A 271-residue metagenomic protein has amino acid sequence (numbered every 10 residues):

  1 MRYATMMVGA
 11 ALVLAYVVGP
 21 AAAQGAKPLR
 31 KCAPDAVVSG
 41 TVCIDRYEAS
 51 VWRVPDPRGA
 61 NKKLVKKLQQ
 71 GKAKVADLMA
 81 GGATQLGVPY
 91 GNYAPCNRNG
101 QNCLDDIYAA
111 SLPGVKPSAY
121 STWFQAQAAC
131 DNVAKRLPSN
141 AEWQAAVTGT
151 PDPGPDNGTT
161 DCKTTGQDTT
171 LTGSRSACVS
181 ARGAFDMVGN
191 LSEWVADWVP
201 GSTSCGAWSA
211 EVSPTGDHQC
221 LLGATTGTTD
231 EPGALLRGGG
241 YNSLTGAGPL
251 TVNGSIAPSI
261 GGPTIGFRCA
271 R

Functional and structural regions predicted by a protein language model:
M1-A4: Positively charged n-region of N-terminal signal peptides that target proteins for export
M7-Y16: Bacterial N-terminal signal peptides
A10-A11, A21-A23: Cleavable N-terminal signal peptides
A23-G25, K116-F124, C178, T215-R271: Disulfide-stabilized, aromatic/cysteine-rich ligand-recognition loop
A26-K31: N-terminal low-complexity, Pro/Thr/Ser-rich intrinsically disordered segments that act as propeptides or flexible
C32, A36-F185: Short aromatic-cysteine micro-motif
C43, L191, T264-G266: Short hydrophobic-acidic sequence motifs that mark active-site Asp/Glu residues
Q127, E142-G183, M187-N242: An exposed tryptophan-centered "aromatic clamp" motif
